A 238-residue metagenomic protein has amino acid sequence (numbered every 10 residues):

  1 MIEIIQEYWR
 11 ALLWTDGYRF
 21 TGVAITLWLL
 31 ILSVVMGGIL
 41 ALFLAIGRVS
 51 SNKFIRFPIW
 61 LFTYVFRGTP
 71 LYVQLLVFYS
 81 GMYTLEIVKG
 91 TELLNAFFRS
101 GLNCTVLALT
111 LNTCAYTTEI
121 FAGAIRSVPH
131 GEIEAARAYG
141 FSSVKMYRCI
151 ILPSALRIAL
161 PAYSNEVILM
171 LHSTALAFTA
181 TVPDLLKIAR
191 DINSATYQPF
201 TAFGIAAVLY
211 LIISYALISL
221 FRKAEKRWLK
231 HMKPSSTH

Functional and structural regions predicted by a protein language model:
M1-H238: Transmembrane alpha-helices and adjacent helix-loop boundaries
